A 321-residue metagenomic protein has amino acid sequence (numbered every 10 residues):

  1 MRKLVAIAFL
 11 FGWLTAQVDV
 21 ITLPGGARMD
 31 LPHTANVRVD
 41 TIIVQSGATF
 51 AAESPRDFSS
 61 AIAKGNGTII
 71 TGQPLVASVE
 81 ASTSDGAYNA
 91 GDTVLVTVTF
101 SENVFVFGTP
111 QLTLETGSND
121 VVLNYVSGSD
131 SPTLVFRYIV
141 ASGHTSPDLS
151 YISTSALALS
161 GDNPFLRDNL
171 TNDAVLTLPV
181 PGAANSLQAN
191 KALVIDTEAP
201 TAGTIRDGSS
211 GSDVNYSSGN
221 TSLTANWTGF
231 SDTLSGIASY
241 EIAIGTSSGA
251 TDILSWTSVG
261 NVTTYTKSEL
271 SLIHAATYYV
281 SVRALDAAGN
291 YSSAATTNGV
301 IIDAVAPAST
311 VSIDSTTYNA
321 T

Functional and structural regions predicted by a protein language model:
K3-G12: Sec-dependent N-terminal signal peptides
Q17-T71: Extracellular beta-helix/beta-solenoid repeat scaffolds
V18-I21, V39, F58-A61, L149 (+4 more regions): A compositionally biased, intrinsically disordered/low-complexity signal enriched for hydrophobic/aromatic residues
T71-N215, S235, S239, I244 (+6 more regions): Non-catalytic beta-sheet/beta-sandwich ligand-binding modules that flank or precede catalytic cores
T221-L234, T321: Conserved aromatic anchor
T224-W227, T297, A304: Disulfide-stabilized extracellular ectodomain repeats and their linkers
S293-G299: Edge beta-strands of extracellular beta-sandwich domains
